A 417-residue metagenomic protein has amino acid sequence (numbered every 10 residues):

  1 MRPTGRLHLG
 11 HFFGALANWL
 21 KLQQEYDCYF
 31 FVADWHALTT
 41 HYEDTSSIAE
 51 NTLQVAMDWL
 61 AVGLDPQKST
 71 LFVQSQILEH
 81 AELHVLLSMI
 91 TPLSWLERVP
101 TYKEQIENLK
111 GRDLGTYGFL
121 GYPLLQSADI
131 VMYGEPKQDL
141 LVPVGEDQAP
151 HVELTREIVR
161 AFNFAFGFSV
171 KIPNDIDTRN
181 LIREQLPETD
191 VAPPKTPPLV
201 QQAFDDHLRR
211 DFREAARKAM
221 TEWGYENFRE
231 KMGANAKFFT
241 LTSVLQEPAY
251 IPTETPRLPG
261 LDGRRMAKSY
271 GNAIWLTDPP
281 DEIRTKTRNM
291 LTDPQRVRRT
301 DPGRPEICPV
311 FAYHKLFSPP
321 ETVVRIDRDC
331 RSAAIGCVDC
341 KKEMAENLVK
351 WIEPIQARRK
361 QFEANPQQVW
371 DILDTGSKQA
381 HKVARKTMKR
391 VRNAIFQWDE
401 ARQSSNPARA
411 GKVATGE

Functional and structural regions predicted by a protein language model:
M1-P3, D34-H36, P136-K137, Y270: Short, histidine-centered active-site or binding-site loop motifs used for metal coordination, general acid-base
P3-I130, V159, K350, Q356 (+1 more regions): N-terminal Rossmann-like or analogous alpha/beta NTP/dinucleotide-binding catalytic cores that position adenine
T4-L7, E43-D44, R112, L140-E146 (+3 more regions): Conserved aromatic-histidine-acidic binding/catalytic patches
H11, P150, I158-E417: Conserved nucleotide- and phosphate/pyrophosphate-binding catalytic cores in adenylate/nucleotidyl-handling enzymes
T40-H41, P136, R265-M266: Active-site-proximal beta-alpha loop/turn segments in soluble metabolic enzymes
E82-V85, S94, P100-E107, G111-P193 (+2 more regions): Classical nucleotidyltransferase
